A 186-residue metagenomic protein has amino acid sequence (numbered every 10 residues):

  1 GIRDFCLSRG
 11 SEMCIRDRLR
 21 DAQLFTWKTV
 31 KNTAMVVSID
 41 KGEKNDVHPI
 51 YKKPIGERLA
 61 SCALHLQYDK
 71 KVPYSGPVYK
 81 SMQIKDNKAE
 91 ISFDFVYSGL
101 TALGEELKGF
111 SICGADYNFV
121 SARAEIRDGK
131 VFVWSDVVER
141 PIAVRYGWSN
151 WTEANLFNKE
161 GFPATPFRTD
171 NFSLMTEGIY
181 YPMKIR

Functional and structural regions predicted by a protein language model:
G1-I15: Single conserved hydrophobic/aromatic residue that forms the stacking wall/gate of nucleotide- or nucleobase-binding
I2-D4, Q23, W134: Short, flexible, glycine/charge-rich loop motifs used to bind or transfer phosphoryl groups or to couple energy/partner
F5, D17, N45, K53 (+4 more regions): Flexible, active-site-adjacent loop/turn segments at secondary-structure boundaries
L19-K108: Catalytic cores of secreted or luminal carbohydrate-active enzymes
Y97-R186: C-terminal beta-sandwich/jelly-roll accessory domains of carbohydrate-active enzymes
